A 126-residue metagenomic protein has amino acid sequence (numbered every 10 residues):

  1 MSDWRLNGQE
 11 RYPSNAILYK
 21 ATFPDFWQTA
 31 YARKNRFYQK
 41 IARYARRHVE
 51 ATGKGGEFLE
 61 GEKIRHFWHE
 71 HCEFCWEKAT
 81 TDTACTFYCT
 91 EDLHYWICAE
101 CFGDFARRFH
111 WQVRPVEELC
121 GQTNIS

Functional and structural regions predicted by a protein language model:
M1-S2, E118-S126: Short intrinsically disordered terminal tails
L6-E62, T81-A84: Short Cys/His-rich Zn2+-coordinating modules
G61, Y95-C120: Short metal-binding segments enriched for Cys and/or His
R65-H71, E91-H94: Short metal-coordination and nucleic-acid-contact micro-motifs, chiefly zinc-binding Cys/His arrays
C72-W76, C98-C101: Short cysteine-rich clusters marking metal-coordination/redox-active sites
A79-T80, A106: Short functional micro-motifs and their immediate structural scaffolds
T80-D92: Canonical RING-type zinc finger of E3 ubiquitin-protein ligases
